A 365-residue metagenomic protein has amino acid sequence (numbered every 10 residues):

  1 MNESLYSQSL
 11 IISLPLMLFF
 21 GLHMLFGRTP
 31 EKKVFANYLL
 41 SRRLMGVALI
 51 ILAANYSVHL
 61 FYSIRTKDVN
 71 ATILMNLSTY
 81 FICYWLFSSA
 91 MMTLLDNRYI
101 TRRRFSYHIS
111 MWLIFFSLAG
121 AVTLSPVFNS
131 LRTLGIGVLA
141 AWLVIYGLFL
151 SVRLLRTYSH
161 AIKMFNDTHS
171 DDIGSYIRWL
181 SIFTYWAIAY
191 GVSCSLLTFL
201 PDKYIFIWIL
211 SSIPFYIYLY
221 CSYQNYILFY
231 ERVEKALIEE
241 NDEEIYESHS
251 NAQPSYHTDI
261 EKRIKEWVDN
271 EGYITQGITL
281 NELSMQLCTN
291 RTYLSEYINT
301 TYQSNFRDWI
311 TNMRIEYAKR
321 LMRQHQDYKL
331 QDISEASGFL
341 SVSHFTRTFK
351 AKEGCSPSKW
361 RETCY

Functional and structural regions predicted by a protein language model:
M1-S117, L134-V138: N-terminal low-complexity or simple alpha-helical regulatory segments that function as activation/interaction modules
N2-L16, A121-R156, L200-I207: Extracellular-loop-to-transmembrane junctions of the mid-late helices
V34-A54, H108-I109, L134-L197, I207-Y216: Alpha-helical transmembrane segments of multi-pass integral membrane proteins
S57-A71, I188-F206: Alpha-helical transmembrane segments and their membrane-interface junctions in multi-pass membrane proteins
N70-A90, L200-Y223: Hydrophobic alpha-helical transmembrane segments and immediately flanking/interface helices in integral membrane
M91-L95, P126-N129, L155-I162, Y223-L237: A cytosolic-side transmembrane-helix exit/cap motif
Y223-A336, T348-A351, S358-Y365: Membrane-proximal linker segments that couple transmembrane helices to downstream signaling/catalytic modules
F345: Binding-interface segments
